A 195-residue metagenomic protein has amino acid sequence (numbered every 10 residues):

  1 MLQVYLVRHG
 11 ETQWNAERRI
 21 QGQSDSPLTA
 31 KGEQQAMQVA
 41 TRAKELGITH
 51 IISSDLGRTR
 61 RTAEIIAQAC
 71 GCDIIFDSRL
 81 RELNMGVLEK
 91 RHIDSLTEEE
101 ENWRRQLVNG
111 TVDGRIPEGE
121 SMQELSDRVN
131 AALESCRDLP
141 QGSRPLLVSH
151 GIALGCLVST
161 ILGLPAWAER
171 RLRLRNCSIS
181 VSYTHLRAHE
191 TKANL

Functional and structural regions predicted by a protein language model:
M1-Y5: Extreme N-terminal starter segment of soluble prokaryotic enzymes
E11-I65, I116-N130: Loop-to-helix element that buttresses phosphate recognition and phosphoryl-transfer chemistry
R19, N102-I116: Short, basic/glycine-rich phosphate-binding loops at helix/coil junctions that contact nucleotide phosphates
Q38-R104: Phosphate-coordination/substrate-recognition cap region in phosphate-metabolizing enzymes
R60, N130-Y183: Active-site-adjacent alpha-helix immediately C-terminal to a catalytic or transition-state-stabilizing loop
T184-T191: Conserved small/polar residues in nucleotide/adenosyl-binding loops
